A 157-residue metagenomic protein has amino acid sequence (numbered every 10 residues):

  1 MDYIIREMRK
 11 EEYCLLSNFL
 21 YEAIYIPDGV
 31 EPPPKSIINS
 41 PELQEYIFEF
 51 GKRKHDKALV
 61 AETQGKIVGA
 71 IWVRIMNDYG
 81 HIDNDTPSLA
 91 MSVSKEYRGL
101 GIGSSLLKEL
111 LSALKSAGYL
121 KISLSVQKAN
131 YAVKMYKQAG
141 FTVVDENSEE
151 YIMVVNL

Functional and structural regions predicted by a protein language model:
Y3-N18: A short beta-loop-alpha structural element at the N-terminal edge of CoA-dependent acyl/N-acetyltransferase catalytic
M8, M91-V93, V126: Hydrophobic adenine-recognition pocket in adenosine-nucleotide-binding enzymes
E11, L15, I67, N130-Y131: Short alpha-helical
I24-I26, V30, K35-D85, A90-S94 (+1 more regions): Acetyl-CoA-dependent GNAT
A90, G99-S112, S116, K137-Q138: Conserved acetyl-CoA-binding loop-helix of GNAT-fold acetyltransferases
G103, L107, A129-A132, E149-V154: Short glycine/proline-centered loop/turn elements that form peptide/ligand docking sites
L114-Q127: Conserved GNAT acetyl-CoA-binding A-motif
K137-N147: Conserved acetyl-CoA-binding loop of GNAT-fold acetyltransferases
